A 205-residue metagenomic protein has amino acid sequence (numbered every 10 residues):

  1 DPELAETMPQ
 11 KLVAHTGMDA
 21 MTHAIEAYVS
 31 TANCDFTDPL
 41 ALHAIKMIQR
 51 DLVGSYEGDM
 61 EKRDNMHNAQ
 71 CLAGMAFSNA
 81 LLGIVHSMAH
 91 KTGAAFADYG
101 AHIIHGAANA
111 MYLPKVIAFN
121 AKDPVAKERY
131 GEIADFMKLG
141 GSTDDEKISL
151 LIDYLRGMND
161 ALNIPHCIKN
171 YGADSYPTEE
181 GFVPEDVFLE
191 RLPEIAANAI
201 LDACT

Functional and structural regions predicted by a protein language model:
D1-N33, E128-E132: A glycine/threonine-rich phosphate-anchoring loop and its flanking beta-alpha core in nucleotide/phosphate-binding
A14-M18, A41, A126, I148 (+1 more regions): Generic alpha-helical segment signature
A24, Y28, D51, S55 (+2 more regions): A short secondary-structure junction motif
A27-Y154: Active-site segments that bind and position negatively charged phosphate/pyrophosphate groups
A134-T205: C-terminal charged capping/lid subdomain of soluble metabolic enzymes
